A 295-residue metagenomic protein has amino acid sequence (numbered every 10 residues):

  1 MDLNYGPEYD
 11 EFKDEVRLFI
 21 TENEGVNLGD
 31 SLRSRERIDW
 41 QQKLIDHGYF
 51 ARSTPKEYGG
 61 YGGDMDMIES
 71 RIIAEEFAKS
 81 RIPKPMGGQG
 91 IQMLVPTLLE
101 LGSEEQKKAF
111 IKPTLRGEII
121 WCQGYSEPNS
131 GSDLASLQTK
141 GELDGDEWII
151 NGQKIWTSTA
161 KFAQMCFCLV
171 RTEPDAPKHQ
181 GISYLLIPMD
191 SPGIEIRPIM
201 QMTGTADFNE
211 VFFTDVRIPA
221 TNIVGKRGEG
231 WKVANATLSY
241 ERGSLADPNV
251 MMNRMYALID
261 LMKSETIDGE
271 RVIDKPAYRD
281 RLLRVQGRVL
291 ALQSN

Functional and structural regions predicted by a protein language model:
M1-G88, A109, P113-R116, I120 (+4 more regions): Amphipathic, small/basic residue-rich leader segments at the start of a protein or domain
L3, P7, I194-Q293: Glycine-rich beta->alpha junctions and the first turn(s) of the following alpha-helix
Y9, I20, G48, I73 (+7 more regions): Buried hydrophobic positions in well-ordered alpha/beta secondary-structure cores of metabolic enzymes
P85-E105, G131: N-terminal glycine-rich flavin-associated loop
G117-Y125, L169: A short, Trp-centered hydrophobic/proline-enriched beta-strand micro-motif
S130-G131, I155-A160, M202-T203: Glycine-rich phosphate/pyrophosphate-binding beta-alpha loops
T139-E142, M255: A structural signal for short hydrophobic beta-strand segments in well-ordered beta-sheet cores
D146-E147, N151-R197: A short core secondary-structure module
